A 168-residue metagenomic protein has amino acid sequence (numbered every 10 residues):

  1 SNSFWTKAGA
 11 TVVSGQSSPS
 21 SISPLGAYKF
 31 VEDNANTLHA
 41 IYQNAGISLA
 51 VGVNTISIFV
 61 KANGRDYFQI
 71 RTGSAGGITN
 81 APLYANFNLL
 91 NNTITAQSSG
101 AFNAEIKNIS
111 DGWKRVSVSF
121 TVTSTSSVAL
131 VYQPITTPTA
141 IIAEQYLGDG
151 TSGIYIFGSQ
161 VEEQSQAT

Functional and structural regions predicted by a protein language model:
S1-T168: Extracellular and organelle-lumenal recognition/adhesion modules and their flexible linkers in secreted
